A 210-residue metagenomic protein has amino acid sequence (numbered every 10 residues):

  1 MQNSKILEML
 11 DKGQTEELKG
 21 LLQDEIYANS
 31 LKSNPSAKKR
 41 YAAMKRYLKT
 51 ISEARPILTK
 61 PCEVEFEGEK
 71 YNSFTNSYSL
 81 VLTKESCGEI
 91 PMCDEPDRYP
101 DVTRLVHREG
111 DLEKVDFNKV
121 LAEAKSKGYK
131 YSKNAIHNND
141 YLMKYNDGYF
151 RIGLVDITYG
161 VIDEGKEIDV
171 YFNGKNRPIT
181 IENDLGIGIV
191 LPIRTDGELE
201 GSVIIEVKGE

Functional and structural regions predicted by a protein language model:
Q2-K5, T75-E210: C-terminal functional regions that serve as terminal interaction/effector modules
S4-L7, D11-L82: Intrinsically disordered, low-complexity linker/loop segments enriched in Gly/Pro and charged/polar residues
